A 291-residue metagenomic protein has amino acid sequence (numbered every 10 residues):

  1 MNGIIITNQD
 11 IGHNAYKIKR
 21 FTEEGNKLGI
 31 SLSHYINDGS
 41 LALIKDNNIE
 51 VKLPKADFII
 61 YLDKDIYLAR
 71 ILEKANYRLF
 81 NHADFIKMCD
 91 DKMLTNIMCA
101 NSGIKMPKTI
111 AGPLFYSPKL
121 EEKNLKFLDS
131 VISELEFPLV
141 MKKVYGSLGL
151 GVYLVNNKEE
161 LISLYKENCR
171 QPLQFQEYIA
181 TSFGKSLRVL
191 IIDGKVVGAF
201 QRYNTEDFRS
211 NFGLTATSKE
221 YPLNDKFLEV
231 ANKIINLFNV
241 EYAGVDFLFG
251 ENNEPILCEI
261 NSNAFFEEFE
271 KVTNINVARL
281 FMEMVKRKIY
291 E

Functional and structural regions predicted by a protein language model:
G3-N8, I86-G184, D225: Active-site nucleotide/adenylate-binding loops and adjacent lid/helix of ATP-dependent enzymes
I6-P118: Conserved N-proximal alpha/beta basic substrate-recognition cap immediately N-terminal to, or forming the N-lobe
N81, I191-I192, F249: Generic beta-strand structural signal
L139, V197-G198, A243, I256-C258: Protein kinase-like catalytic core scaffold
L148-I234, F238: Phosphate-binding site of ATP-dependent enzymes
V189-I191, N253-E268: A short beta-strand motif that forms the metal-chelation/ATP-contact edge of phosphoryl-transfer active sites
F208-L257, R279-E291: A long amphipathic alpha-helix within ATP-dependent nucleotide-binding catalytic cores
E268-N274: A short acidic/glycine-rich loop-to-helix N-cap element
